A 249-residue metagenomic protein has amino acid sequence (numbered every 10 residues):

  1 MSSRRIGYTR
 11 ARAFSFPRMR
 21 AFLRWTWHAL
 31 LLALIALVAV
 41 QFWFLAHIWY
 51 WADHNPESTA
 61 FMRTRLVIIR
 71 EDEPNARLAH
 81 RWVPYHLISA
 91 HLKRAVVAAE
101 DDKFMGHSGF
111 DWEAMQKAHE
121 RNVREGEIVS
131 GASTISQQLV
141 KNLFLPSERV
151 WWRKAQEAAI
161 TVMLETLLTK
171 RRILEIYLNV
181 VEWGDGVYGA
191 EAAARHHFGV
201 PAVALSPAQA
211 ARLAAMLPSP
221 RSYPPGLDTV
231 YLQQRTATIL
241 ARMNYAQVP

Functional and structural regions predicted by a protein language model:
S2-Y8, F14, R18-P249: Juxtamembrane regions of bacterial inner-membrane/periplasmic proteins, predominantly the peptidoglycan biogenesis
